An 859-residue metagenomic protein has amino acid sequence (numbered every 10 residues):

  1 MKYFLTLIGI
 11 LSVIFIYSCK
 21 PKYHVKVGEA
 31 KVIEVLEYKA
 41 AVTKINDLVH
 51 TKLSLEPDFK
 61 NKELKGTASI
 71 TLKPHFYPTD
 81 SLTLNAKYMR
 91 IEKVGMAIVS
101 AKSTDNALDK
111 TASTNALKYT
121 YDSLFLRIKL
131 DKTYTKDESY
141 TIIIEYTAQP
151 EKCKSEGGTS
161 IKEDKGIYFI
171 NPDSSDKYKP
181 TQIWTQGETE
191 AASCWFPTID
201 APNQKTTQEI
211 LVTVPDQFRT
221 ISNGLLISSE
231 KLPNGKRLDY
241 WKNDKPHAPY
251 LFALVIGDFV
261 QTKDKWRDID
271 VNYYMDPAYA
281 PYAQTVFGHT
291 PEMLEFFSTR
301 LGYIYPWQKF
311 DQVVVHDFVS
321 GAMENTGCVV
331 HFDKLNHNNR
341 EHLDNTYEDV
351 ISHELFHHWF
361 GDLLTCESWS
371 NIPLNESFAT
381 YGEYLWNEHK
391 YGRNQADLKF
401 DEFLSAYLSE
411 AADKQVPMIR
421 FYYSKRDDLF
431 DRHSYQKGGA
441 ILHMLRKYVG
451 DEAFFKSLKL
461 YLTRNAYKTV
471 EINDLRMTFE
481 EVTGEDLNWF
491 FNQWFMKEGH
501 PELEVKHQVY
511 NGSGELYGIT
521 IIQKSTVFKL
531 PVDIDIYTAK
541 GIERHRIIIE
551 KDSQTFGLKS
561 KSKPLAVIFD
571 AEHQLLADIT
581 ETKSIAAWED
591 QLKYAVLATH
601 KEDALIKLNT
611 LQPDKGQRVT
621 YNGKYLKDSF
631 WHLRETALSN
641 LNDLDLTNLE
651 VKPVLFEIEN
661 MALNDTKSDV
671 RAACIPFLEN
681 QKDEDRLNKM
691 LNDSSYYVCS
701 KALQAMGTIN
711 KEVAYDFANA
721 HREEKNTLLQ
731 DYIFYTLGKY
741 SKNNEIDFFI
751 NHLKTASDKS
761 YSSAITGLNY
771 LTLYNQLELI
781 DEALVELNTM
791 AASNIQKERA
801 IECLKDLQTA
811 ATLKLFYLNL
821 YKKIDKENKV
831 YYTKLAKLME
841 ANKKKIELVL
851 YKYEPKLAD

Functional and structural regions predicted by a protein language model:
M1-A30: Bacterial Sec-dependent N-terminal signal peptides
C19-Y305, R432, K447-V449, N465: Acidic/His-enriched low-complexity segments
K20, I91, L124, W241 (+3 more regions): Hydrophobic alpha-helical and helix-loop surface patches within well-folded domains that function as non-catalytic
Q186, V214, R219, R237 (+7 more regions): Non-catalytic accessory/interaction domains
L575, T599-P613, K624, H632-L649 (+8 more regions): Structural detector for internal amphipathic alpha-helices that build alpha-solenoid repeat scaffolds
E581-Q591, D614-L626, L646-L663, N680-N692 (+4 more regions): Amphipathic alpha-helical scaffolding segments comprising HEAT/armadillo-like alpha-solenoid repeats
L592-T599, L626-H632, M661-D669, L691-Y697 (+5 more regions): Short coil turns that connect the paired helices of HEAT/ARM alpha-solenoid repeats
Y774-A841: Extended alpha-helical scaffolding segments
